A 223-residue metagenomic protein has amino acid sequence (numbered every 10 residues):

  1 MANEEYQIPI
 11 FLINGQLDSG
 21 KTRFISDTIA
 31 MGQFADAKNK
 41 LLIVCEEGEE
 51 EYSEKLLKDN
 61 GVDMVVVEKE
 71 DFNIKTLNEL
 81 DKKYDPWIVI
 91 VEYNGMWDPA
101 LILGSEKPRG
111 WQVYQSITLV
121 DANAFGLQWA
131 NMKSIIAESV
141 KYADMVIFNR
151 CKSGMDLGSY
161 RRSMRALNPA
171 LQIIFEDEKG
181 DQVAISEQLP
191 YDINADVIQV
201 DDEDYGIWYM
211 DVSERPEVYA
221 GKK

Functional and structural regions predicted by a protein language model:
A2, M145, S153-K223: C-terminal accessory "lid"/substrate-recognition subdomains
A2-Q128: Nucleotide-state-sensitive switch-loop elements of NTP-binding domains
Y6, I136, D201-D202: Generic alpha-helical segment signature
L12, I135, S213-E214: A structural connector/turn signal
V66, T118, F148, F175-D177: Structural signal for conserved beta-strand scaffold positions within catalytic alpha/beta enzyme cores
M96-A170: Conserved C-terminal guanine-recognition region of P-loop GTPase G domains, centered on the G4
